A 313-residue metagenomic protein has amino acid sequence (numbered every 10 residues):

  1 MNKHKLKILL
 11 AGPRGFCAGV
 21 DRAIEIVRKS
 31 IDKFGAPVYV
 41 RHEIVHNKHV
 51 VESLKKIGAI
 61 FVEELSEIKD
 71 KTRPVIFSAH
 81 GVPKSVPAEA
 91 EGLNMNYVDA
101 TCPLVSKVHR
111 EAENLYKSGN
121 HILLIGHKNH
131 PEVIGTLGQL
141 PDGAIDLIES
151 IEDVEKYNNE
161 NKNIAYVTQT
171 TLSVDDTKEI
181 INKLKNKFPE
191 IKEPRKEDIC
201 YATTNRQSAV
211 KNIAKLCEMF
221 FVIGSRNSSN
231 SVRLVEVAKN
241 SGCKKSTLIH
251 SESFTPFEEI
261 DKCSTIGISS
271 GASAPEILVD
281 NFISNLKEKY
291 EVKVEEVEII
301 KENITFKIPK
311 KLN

Functional and structural regions predicted by a protein language model:
M1-I266, S270, E276-N313: The feature marks the mature, well-folded catalytic cores of soluble enzymes
